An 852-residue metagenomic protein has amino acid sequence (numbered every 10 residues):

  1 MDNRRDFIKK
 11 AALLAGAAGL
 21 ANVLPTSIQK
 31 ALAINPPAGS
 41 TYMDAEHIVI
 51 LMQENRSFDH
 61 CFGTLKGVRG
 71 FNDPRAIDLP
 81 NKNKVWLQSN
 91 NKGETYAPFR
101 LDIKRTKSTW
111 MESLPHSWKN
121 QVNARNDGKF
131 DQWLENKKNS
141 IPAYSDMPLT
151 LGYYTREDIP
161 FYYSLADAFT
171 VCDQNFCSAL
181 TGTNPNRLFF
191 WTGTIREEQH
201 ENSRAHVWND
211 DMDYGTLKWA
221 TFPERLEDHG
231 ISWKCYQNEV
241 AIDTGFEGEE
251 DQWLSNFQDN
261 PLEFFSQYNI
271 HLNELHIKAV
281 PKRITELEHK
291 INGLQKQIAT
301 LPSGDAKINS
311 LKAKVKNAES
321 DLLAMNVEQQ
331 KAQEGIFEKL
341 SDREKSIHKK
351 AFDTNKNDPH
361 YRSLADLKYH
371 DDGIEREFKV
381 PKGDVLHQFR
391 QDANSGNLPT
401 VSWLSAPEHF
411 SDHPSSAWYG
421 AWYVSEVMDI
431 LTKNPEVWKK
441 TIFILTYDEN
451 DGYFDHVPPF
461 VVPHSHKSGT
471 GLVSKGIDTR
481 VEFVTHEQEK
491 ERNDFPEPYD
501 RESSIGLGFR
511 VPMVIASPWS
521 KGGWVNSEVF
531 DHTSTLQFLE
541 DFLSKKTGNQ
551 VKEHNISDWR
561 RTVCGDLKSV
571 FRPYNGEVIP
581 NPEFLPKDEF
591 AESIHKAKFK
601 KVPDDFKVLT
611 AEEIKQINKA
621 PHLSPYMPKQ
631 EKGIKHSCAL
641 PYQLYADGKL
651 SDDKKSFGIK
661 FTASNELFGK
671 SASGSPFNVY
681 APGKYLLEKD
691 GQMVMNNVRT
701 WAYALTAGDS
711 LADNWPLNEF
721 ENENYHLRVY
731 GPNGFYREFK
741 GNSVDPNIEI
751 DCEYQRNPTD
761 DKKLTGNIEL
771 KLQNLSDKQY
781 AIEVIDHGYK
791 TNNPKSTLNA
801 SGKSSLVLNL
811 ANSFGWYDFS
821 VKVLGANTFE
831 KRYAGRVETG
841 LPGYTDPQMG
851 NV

Functional and structural regions predicted by a protein language model:
D2-N3, F7-V852: N-terminal pro-sequences and low-complexity stem/linker regions of secreted or lumenal proteins
